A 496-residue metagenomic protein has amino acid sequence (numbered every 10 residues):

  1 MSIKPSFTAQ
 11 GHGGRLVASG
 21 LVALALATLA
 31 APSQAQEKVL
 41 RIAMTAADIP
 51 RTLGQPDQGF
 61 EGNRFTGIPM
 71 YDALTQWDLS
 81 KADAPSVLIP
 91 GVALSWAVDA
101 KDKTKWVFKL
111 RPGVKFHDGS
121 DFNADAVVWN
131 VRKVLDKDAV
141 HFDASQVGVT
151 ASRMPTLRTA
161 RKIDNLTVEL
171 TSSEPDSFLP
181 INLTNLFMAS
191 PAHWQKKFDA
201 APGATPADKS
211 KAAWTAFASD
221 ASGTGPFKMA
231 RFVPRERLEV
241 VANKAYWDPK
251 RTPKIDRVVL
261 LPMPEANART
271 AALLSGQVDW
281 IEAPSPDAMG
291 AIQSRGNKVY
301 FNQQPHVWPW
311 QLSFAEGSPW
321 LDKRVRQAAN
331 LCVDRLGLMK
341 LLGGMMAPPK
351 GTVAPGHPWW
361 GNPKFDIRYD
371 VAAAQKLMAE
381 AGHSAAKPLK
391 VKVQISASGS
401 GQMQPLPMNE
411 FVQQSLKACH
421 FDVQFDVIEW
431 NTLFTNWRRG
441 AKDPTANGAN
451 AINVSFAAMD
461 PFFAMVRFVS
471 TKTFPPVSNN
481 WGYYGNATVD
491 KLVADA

Functional and structural regions predicted by a protein language model:
K38-A46, K105-V107, N130, V168-E169 (+5 more regions): Short, well-ordered beta-strand elements
M44-K101, D220-P226: N-terminal lobe/hinge region of extracytoplasmic solute-binding protein
D78-D83, L186-P253, A372, K376: Gly/Pro-rich hinge or "lid" segments in bacterial periplasmic/extracellular proteins
S95-H141, E169-T171, A272, P319-L321: Aromatic- and charge-enriched surface segment that lines or borders ligand/interaction sites
K109, V147-T205: Surface-exposed binding/hinge segments that line and control ligand-binding clefts or catalytic entry sites
R111, T215, A245-A291, D422: Ligand-site clamp/hinge motif
P226, E239-K244, Q293, L321-Q414 (+3 more regions): Append "and occasionally in soluble cytosolic enzymes with long acidic Gly/Pro-rich linkers
Q327, M339-K340, A418, D422-T435 (+1 more regions): Extracytoplasmic/peripheral linker and loop segments enriched in polar/acidic and small residues with frequent Thr/Pro
